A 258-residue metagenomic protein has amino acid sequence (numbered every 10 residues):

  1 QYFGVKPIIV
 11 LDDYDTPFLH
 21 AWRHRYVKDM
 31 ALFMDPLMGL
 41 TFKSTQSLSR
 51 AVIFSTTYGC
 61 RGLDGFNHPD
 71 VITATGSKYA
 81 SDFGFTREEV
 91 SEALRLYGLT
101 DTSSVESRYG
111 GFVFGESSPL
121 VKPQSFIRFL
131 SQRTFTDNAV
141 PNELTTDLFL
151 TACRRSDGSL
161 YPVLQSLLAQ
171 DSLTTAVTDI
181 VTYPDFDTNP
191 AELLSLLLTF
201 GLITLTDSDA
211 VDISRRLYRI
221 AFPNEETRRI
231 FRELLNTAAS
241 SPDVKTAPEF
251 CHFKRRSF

Functional and structural regions predicted by a protein language model:
Q1-F258: Phosphate-binding site recognition
